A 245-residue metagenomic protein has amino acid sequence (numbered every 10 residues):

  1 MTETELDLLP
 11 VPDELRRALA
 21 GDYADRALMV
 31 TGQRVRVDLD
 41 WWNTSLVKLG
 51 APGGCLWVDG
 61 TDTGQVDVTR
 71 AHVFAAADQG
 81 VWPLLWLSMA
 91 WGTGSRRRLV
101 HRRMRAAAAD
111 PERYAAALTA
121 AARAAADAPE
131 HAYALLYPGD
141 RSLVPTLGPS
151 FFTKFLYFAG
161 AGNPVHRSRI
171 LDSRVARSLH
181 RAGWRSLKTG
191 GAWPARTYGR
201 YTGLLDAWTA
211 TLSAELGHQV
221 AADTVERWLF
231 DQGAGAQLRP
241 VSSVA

Functional and structural regions predicted by a protein language model:
M1-H101: Structure-specific DNA junction-binding interface
M1-L46, S150, G160-A245: C-terminal accessory module of base-excision DNA glycosylases/AP lyases that mediates lesion recognition and DNA
P10, E14, V68, G80-L84 (+6 more regions): Exposed alpha-helical structural elements
Y23, Y114, Y133, Y137 (+2 more regions): Sequence-level detector for tyrosine residue identity
A71-G80, W86-L87, G92-V144: Helix-hairpin-helix/helix-loop-helix acidic hairpins
G80-L87, L147, F151, A221-V225: Residue-level detector of well-ordered alpha-helical segments, enriched for hydrophobic/aromatic packing positions
G92-V100, A159-N163, A182: Amphipathic alpha-helical interaction segments
Y137-Y157: Helix-hairpin-helix
